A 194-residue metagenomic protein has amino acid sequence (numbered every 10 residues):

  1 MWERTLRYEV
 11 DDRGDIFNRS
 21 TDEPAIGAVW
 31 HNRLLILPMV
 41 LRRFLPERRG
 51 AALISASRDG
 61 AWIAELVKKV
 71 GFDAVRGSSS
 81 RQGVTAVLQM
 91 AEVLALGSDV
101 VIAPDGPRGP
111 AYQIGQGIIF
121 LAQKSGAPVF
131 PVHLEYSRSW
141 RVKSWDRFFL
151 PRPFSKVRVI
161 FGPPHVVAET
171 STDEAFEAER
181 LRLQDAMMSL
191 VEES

Functional and structural regions predicted by a protein language model:
M1-V40, F154-K156, R182-S194: Membrane-anchoring hydrophobic helices of lipid-metabolizing enzymes
E23-R81, R141: Catalytic core of membrane glycerolipid acyltransferases/transacylases, capturing the structured, soluble-facing
R58, S80-G83, P107-I114: Acidic, metal-coordinating catalytic cores used for nucleic-acid/nucleotide bond scission and strand-transfer chemistry
G77, A103, P131-L134: Generic beta-sheet signal
Q89-L121, S125: Catalytic-site beta-strand/loop segments enriched in glycine and acidic/polar residues
Q113-T172: A cross-family acyltransferase "interaction/gating" segment
P163-V167, S171-D173, E177-E192: C-terminal functional extensions of proteins
